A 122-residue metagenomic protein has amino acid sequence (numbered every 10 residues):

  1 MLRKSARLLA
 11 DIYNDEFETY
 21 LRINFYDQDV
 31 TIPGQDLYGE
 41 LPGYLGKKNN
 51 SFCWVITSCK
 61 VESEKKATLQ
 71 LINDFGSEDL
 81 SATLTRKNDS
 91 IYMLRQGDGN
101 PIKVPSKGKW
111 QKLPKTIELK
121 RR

Functional and structural regions predicted by a protein language model:
L2-S81, N100-R122: Central antiparallel beta-sheet cores of small beta-barrel/beta-sandwich binding domains
